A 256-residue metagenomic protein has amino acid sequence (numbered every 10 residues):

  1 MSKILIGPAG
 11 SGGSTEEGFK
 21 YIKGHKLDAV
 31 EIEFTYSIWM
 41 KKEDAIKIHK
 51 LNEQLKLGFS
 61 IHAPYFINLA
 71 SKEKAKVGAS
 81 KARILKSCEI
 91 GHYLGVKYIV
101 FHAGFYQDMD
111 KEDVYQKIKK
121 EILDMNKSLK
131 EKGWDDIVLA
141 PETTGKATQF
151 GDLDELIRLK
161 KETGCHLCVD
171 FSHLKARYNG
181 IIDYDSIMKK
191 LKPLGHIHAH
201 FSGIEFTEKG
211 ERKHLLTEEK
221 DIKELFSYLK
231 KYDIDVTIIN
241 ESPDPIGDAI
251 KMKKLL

Functional and structural regions predicted by a protein language model:
M1-A63, I67-K86: N-terminal pre-domain/capping segments
S2, D28-V30, I137-L139, Y232-T237: Short, surface-exposed connector motifs at secondary-structure boundaries
A9-G13, E33-S37, P64-N68, G104-Y106 (+4 more regions): Active-site beta-loop-alpha junctions enriched in small/polar residues
F19-K26, K41-S60, K86-G95, N126-W134 (+3 more regions): Acidic (Asp/Glu)-rich catalytic clusters
I22, V30, H62, S80 (+6 more regions): Conserved, mostly hydrophobic/aromatic
E43-K50, V77-I84, Y115-K119, L153-I157 (+2 more regions): Charged helix-capping and loop-helix junction motifs
A70-V169, A176: Active-site acidic/histidine proton-transfer and metal-coordination neighborhood in alpha/beta enzyme cores
G164-H166, F171, K175-L256: Histidine-acidic metal/acid-base catalytic patches
